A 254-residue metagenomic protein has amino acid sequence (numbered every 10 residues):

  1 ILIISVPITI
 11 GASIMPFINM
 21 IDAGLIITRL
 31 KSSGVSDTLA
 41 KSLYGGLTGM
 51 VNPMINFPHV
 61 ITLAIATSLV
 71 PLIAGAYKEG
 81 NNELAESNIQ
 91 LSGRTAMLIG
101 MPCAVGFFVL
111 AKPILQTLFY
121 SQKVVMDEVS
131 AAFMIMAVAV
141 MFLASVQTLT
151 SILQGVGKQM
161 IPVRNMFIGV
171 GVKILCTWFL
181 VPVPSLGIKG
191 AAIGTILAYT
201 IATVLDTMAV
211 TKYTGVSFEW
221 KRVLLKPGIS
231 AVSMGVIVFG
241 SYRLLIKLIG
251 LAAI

Functional and structural regions predicted by a protein language model:
I1-I10, G80-E83, K212-G228: Interhelical loop/hinge segments that connect adjacent transmembrane helices in multipass membrane
I1-P71, M234, V238: Transmembrane helical elements of multi-pass membrane transporters/channels
L2, T48, N81-L98, P102-L110 (+2 more regions): Interfacial transmembrane-helix starts/ends
H59-I89, T150: Helix-loop junctions and terminal segments of transmembrane helices in multi-pass membrane transport/translocation
F108-V140: Interfacial segments at transmembrane-helix termini and the short loops linking adjacent helices
V138-I168: Membrane-interface junctions at transmembrane-helix termini in multi-pass inner-membrane proteins
V146-G157, T207-V223: Alpha-helical transmembrane segments
M160, V170-V204, F218, V236 (+1 more regions): Membrane-interface helix-loop junctions in multi-pass transport and translocation proteins
